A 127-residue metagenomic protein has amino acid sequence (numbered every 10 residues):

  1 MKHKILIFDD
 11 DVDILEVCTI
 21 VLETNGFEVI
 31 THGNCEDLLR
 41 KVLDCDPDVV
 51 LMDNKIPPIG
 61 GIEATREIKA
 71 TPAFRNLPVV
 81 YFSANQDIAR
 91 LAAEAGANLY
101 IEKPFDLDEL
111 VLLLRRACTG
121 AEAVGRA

Functional and structural regions predicted by a protein language model:
L15, P57, R75: The feature encodes the CheY-like receiver
E16-T24: Charged docking surfaces used in two-component/phosphorelay signaling
G26-G33, K41: Short hydrophobic/Thr-rich beta-strand motif most characteristic of the beta2 strand and flanking loop of CheY-like
G33-N34, G60-E63: Acidic catalytic/metal-coordinating carboxylates
R40, I62-R75: Short amphipathic alpha-helix used as the core "switch/output" element in two-component signaling
D53: Active-site residues of response regulator receiver
E63, N85-E102, E109-L112: Alpha4 helix (beta4-alpha4-beta5 surface) of REC/receiver domains from two-component response regulators
V80-F82: Hydrophobic/aromatic residues positioned on beta-strands within the core alpha/beta folds
